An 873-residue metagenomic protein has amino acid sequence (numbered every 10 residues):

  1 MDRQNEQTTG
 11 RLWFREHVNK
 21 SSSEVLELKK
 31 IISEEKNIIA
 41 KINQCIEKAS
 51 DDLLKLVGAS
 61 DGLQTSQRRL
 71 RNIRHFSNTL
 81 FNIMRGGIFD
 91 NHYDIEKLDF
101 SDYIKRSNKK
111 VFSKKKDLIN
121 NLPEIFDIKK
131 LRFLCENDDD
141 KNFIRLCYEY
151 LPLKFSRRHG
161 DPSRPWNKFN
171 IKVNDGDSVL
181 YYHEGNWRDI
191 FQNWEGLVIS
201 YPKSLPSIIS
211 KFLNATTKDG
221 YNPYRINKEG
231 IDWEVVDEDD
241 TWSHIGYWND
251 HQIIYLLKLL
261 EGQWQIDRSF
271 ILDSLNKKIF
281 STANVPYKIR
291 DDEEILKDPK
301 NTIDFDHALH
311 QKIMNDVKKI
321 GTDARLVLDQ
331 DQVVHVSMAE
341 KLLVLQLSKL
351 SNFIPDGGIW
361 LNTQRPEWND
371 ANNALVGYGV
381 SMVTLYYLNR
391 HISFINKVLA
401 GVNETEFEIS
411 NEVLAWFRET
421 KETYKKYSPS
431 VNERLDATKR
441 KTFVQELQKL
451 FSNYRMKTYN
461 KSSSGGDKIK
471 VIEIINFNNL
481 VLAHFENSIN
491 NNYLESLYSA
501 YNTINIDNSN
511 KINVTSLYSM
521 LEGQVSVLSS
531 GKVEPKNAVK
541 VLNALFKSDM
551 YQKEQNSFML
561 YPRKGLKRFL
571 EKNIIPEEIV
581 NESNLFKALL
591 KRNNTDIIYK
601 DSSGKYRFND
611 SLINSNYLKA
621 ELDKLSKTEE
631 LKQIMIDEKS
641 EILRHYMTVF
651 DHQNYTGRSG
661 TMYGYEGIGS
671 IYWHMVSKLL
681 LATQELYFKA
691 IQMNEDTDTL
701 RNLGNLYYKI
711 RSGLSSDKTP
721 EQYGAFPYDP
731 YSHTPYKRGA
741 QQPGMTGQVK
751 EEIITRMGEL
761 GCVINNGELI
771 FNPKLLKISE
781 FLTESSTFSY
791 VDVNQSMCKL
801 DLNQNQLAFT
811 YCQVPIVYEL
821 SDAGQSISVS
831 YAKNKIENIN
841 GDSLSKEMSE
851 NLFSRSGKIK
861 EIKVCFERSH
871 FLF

Functional and structural regions predicted by a protein language model:
M1-F873: Acidic, mature catalytic/reactive cores of soluble proteins
